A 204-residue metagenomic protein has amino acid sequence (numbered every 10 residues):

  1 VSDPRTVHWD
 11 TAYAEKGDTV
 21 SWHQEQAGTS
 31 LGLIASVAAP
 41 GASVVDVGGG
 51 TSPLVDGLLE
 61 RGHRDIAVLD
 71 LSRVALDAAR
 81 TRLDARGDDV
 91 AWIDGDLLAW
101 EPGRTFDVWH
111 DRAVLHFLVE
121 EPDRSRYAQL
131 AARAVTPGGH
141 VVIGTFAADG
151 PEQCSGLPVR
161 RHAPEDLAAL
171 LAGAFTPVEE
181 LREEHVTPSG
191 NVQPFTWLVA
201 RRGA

Functional and structural regions predicted by a protein language model:
V1-R104, L118-A134, H140-A204: Class I (Rossmann-like) S-adenosyl-L-methionine-dependent methyltransferase catalytic domain, capturing the SAM-binding
D107: Conserved acidic residues
H110: A conserved beta-strand element that flanks and buttresses the S-adenosyl-L-methionine
A113-F117: Short catalytic micro-motifs in class I SAM-dependent methyltransferases
